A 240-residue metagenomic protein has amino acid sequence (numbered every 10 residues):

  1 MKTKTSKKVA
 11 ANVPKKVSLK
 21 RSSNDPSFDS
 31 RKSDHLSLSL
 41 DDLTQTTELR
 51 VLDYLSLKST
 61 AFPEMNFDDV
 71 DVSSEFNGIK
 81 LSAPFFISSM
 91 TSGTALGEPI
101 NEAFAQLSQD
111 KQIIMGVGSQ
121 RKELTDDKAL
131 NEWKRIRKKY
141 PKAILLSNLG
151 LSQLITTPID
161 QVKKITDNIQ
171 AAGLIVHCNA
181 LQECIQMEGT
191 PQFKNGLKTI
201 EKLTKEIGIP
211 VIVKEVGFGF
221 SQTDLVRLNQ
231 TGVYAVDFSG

Functional and structural regions predicted by a protein language model:
M1-N77, L81: An N-cap/entry alpha-helix motif that binds or orients negatively charged groups
L43-E48, S73, I79, N101-D110 (+1 more regions): Short, compositionally biased "basic patch" segments
D68, L96, I100, T125-K128 (+2 more regions): Short secondary-structure boundary/capping elements
D69-G78, N101-Q106, A129-R137, Q161-K164: Short, charged beta->alpha transition segments
F76-D126: Active-site cofactor/substrate anionic-group-binding motifs, chiefly glycine- and Lys/Arg-rich phosphate-binding loops
P84, S88-S89, G116-S119, L146-N148 (+1 more regions): Short beta-strands and strand-loop turn motifs
A105-Q106, P141-L145, S152-G240: Alpha/beta enzyme core
D110-G150: A gly/proline- and charged-residue-enriched helix-loop-helix capping module
